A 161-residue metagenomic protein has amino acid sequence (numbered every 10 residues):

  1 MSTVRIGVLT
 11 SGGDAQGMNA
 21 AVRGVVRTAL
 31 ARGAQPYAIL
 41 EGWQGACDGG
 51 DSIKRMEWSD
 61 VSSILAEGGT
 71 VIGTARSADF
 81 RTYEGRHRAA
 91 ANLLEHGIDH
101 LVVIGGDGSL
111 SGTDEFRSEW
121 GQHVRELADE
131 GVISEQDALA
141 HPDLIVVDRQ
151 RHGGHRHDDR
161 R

Functional and structural regions predicted by a protein language model:
S2-G50: N-terminal phosphate-binding or glycine-rich loops at protein starts, especially the Walker A/P-loop of NTPases
S2-I6, R32-Q35, A66-G69, H96-H100 (+1 more regions): Short coil/turn connectors at secondary-structure junctions
L9-G13, M18, I39-G42, G68 (+3 more regions): Fold-independent oxyanion-binding glycine-rich loops and adjacent beta-strand/coil segments at enzyme active sites
A20-V25, G108-V124: Short Gly/Thr/Asp-enriched flexible loops that form oxyanion-binding sites at enzyme active sites
V26-R32, E95, E115-R117: Alpha-helix C-terminal capping segments
C47-L101: Glycine-rich oxoanion-binding loops at beta->alpha junctions
A128-S134, A138-V146, G153-G154, R161: Short linear motifs in low-complexity or flexible loops
